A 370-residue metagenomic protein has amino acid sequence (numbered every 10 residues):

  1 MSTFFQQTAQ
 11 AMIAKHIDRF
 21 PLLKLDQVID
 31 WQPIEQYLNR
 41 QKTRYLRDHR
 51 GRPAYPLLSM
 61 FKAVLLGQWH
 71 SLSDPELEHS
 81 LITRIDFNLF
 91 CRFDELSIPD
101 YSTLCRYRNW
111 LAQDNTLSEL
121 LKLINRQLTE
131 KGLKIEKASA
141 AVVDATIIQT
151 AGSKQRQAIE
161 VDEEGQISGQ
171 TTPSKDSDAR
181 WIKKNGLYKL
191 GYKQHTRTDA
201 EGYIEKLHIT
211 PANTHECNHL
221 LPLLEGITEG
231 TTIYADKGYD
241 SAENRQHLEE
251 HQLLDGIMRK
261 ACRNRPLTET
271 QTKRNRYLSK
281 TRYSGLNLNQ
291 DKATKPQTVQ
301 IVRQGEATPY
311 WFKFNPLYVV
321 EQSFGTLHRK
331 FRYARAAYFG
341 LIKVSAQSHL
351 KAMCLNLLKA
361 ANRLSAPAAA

Functional and structural regions predicted by a protein language model:
M1-I34, N39-R40, A366-A370: Charged, often Cys/His-bearing segments associated with DNA-binding zinc-finger transcription factors
L23-L65, W69, T268: Basic, short loop/linker segments at the boundary and entry of helix-turn-helix/winged-helix-like folds
D30, G51-L57, L96, S345-H349 (+1 more regions): Secondary-structure capping and boundary motifs in well-ordered enzyme cores
R52-L117: Short, positively charged, Gly/Tyr-enriched micro-motifs that form contact patches at catalytic or ligand/partner
H79-I82, P99-L254, M258-K260: Polybasic low-complexity intrinsically disordered regions
T232, K237-Y283, N315-I342, A346-H349: Helix-centered, glycine/charged polyanion-binding patches within enzymatic domains that contact phosphate-containing
R282-F314: Intrinsic disorder/low-complexity segments
Q347-A352, N356-L358, R363-A370: C-terminal domain-tail junction helix/linker
